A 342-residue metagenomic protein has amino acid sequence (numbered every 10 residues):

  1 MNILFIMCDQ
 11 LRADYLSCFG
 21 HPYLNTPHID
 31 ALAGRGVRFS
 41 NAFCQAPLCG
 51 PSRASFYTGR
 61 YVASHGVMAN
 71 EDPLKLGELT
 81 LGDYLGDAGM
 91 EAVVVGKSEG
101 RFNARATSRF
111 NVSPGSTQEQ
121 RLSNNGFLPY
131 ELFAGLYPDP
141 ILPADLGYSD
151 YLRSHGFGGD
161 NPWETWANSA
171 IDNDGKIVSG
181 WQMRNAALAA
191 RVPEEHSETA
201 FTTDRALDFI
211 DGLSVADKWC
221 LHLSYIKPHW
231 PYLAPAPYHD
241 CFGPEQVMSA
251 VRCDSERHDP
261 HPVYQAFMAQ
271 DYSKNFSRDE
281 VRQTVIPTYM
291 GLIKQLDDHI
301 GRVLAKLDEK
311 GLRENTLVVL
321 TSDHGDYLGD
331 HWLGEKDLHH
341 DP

Functional and structural regions predicted by a protein language model:
M1-P342: Formylglycine-dependent sulfatase
